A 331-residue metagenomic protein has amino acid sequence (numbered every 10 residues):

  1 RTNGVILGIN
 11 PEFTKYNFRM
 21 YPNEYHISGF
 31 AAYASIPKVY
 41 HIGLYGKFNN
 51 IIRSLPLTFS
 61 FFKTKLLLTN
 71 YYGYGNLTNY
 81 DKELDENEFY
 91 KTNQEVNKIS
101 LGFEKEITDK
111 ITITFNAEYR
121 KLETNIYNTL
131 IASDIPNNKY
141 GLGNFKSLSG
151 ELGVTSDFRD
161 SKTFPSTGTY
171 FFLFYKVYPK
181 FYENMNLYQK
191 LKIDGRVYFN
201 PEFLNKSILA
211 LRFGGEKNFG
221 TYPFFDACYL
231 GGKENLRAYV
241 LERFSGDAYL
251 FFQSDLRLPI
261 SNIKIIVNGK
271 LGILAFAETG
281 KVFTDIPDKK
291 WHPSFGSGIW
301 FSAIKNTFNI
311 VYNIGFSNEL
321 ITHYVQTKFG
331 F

Functional and structural regions predicted by a protein language model:
R1-S147, E151, L230, R243-S245 (+1 more regions): Gram-negative/organellar outer-membrane beta-barrel architecture
N10-E12, Y45-K47, G102, G153-T155 (+5 more regions): Outer-membrane beta-barrel architecture
T14-F18, F30-I36, T64-L68, L122-T124 (+7 more regions): Sequence/structural signature of outer-membrane beta-barrel proteins
K15-N17, S35, N50-I52, K105-D109 (+6 more regions): Outer-membrane beta-barrel strand-turn architecture
I27-Y33, G46, L57-G75, F115-K121 (+9 more regions): Transmembrane beta-barrel strands of outer-membrane/channel proteins
G43, L57, Y72, E83-F89 (+3 more regions): C-terminal outer-membrane beta-barrel translocator/porin domains of Gram-negative envelope proteins and their
G269-L274, F329-F331: Flexible, glycine-rich linker and terminal segments associated with outer-membrane beta-barrel/transport systems
T284-W291: Small/polar, glycine/serine/threonine/aspartate-rich low-complexity segments that form flexible
